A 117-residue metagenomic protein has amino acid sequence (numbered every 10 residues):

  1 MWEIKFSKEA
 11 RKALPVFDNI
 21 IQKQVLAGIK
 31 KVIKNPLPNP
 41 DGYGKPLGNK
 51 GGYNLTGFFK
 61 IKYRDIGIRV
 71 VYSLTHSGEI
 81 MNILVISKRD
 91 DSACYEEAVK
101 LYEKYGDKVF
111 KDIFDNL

Functional and structural regions predicted by a protein language model:
M1, T56-F58, G78-I80: A generic structural signal for beta-strand entry/edge sites
M1-K30, K108-L117: Arg/Lys-rich, positively charged N-terminal/basic patches that mediate binding to nucleic acids
I4, P40-D41, Y95: Non-catalytic, surface-exposed connector residues within folded enzymatic/regulatory domains
E9, Y53-T56, G67: Short, conserved clusters of charged catalytic residues that mark active-site and nucleotide-handling motifs
K12, Y63-R69, S73-L117: Enriched for short, Lys/Arg-rich terminal
D18-I21, I29, I33-P36, D65 (+2 more regions): Generic secondary-structure microfeatures
K31-K62: A short, surface-exposed loop/turn module that caps and links secondary-structure elements
